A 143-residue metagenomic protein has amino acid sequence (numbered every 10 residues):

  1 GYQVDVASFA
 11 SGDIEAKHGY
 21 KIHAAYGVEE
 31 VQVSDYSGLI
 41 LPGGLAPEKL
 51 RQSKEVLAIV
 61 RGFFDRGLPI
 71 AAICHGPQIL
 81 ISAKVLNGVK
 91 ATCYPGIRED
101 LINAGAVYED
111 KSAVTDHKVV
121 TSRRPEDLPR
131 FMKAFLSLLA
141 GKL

Functional and structural regions predicted by a protein language model:
G1-R66, I70, Q78-V85, R98-L143: Extended, subdomain-level signal for the structured scaffold at the beginning of enzyme domains
C74: Catalytic nucleophile serine of serine hydrolases, specifically the conserved "nucleophile elbow" pentapeptide
